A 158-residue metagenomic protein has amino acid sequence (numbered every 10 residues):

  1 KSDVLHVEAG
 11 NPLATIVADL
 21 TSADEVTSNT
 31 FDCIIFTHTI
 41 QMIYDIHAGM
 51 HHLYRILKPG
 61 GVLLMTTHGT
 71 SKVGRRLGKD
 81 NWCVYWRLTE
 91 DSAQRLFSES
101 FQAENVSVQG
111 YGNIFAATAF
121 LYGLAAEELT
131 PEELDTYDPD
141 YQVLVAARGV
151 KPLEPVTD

Functional and structural regions predicted by a protein language model:
K1-R75, D91, G149: Conserved SAM-binding loop
H47-K58, V62-D158: S-adenosyl-L-methionine-dependent methyltransferase catalytic module, highlighting the catalytic core
